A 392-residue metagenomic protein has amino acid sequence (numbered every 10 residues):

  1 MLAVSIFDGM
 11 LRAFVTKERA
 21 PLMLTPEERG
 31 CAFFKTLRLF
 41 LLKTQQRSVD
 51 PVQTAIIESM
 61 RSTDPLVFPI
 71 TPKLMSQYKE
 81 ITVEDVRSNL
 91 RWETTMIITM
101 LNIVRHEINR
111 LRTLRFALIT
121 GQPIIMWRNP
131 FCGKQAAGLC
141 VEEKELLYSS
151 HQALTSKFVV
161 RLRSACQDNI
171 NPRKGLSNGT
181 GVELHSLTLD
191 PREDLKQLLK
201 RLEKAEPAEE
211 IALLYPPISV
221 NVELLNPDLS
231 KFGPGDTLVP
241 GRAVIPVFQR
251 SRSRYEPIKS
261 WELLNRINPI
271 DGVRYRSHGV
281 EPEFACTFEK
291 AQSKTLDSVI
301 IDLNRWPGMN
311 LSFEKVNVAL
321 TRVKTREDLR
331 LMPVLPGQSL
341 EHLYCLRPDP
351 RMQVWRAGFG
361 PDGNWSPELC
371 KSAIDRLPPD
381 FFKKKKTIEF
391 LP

Functional and structural regions predicted by a protein language model:
M1-P392: Conserved ATP-binding/catalytic motifs of P-loop helicase motor domains
